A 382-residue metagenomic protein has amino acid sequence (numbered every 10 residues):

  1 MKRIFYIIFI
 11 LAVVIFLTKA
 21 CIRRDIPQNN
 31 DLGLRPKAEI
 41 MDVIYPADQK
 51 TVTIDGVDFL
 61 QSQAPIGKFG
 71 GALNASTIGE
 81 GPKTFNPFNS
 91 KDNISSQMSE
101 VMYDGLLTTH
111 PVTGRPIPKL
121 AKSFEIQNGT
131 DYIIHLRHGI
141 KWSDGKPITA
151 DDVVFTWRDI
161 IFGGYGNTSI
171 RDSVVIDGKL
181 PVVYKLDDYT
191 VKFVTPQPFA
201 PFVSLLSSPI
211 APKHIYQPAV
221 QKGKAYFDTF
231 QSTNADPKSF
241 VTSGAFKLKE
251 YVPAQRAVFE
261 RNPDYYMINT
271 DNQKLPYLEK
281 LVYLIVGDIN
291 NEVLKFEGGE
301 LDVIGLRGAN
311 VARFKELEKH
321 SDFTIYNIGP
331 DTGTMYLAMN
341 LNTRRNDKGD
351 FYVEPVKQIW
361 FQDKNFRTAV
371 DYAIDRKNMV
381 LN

Functional and structural regions predicted by a protein language model:
M1-F9: N-terminal Sec-pathway targeting helices
I4, F16-Q63, T109-V112, T130-D131 (+4 more regions): Extracytoplasmic/periplasmic ligand-capture domains
I8-F16: Bacterial N-terminal signal peptides
D55-Q61, G71-N128, R158, V241: N-terminal lobe/hinge region of extracytoplasmic solute-binding protein
F59-Q61, G79-S96, L120, K146 (+3 more regions): A structural "hinge/loop" feature
K68-A72, V101, K119-A121, Q127-D131 (+6 more regions): Extracytoplasmic
E125, I170-A225: Surface-exposed binding/hinge segments that line and control ligand-binding clefts or catalytic entry sites
